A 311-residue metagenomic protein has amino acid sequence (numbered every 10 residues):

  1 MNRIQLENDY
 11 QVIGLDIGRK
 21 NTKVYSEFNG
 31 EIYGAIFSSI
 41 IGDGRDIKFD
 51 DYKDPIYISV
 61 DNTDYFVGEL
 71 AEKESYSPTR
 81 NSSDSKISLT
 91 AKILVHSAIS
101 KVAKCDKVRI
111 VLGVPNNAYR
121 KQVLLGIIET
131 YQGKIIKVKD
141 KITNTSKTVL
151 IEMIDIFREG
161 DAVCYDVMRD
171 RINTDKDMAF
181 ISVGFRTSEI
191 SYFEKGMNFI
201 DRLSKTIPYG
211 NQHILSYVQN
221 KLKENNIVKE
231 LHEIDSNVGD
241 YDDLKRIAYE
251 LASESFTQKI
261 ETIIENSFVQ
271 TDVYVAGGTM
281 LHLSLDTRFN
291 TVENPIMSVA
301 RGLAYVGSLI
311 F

Functional and structural regions predicted by a protein language model:
M1-M178, M197-G210, V238-F311: Nucleotide/phosphate-binding catalytic cleft detector across ATP-hydrolyzing and phosphate-transferring enzymes
N173-I234: Aromatic-anchored, glycine/proline-accented short structural segments that stabilize local strand-turns or short
